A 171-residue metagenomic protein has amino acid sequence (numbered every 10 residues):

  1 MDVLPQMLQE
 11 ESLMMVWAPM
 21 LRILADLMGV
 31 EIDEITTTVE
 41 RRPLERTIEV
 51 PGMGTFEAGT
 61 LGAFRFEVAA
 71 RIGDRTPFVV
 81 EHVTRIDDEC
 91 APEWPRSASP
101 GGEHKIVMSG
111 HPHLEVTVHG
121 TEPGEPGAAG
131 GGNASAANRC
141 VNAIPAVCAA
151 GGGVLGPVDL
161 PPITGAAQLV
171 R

Functional and structural regions predicted by a protein language model:
M1-W94, G102-H104: Active-site-lining helix/loop region of Rossmann-like oxidoreductase modules
E89, W94-R171: C-terminal helical cap and adjacent loop that interface with cofactors, partners, or active-site loops
